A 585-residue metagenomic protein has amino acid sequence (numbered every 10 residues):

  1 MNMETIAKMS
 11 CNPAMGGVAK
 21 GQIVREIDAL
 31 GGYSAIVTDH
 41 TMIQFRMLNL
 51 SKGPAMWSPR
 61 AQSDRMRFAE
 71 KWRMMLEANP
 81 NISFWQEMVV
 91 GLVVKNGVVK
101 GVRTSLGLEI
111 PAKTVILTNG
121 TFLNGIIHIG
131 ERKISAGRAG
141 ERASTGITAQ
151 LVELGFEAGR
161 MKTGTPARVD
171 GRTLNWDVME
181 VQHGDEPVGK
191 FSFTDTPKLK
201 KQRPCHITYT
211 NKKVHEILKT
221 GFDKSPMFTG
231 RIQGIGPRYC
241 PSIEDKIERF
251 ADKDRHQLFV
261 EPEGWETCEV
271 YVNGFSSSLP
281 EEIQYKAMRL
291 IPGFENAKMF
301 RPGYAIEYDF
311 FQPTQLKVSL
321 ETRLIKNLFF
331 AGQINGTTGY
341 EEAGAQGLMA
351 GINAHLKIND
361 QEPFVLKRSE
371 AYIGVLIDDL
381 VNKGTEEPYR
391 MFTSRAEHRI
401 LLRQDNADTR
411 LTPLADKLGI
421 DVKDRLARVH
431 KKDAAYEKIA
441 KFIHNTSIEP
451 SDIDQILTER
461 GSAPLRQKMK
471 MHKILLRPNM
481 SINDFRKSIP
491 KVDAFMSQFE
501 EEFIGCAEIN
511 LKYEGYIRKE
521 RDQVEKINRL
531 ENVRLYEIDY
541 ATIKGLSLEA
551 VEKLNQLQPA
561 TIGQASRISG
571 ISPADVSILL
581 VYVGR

Functional and structural regions predicted by a protein language model:
M1-G91, L106, T118-S135, R142 (+2 more regions): Conserved N-terminal/central alpha/beta ligand/cofactor-binding core
N2-M3, K20, A149-Y285, G293 (+3 more regions): An anion/pyrophosphate-binding glycine-rich loop and adjacent beta-alpha core in soluble alpha-beta enzymes
I27, A343-F364: Internal hydrophobic alpha-helix adjacent to the cofactor/substrate pocket in enzyme cavities
S105-T114: Core beta-strand elements of the Rossmann-like FAD/NAD(P) dinucleotide-binding domain in flavoenzyme oxidoreductases
T114, N119-L123, L279-P280, P292: Glycine-/small-residue-rich beta->alpha transition segments that form the dinucleotide
W265, Y271-T337, V365-D378, E500-K553 (+1 more regions): A glycine-rich dinucleotide-binding beta-alpha-beta segment and adjacent secondary-structure elements that constitute
Q333-E341, E397-R399: Glycine-rich phosphate/pyrophosphate-binding beta-alpha loops
R395, L401, T412-S577, V581-R585: Extended, charge-enriched "interface" segments that sit outside catalytic cores
